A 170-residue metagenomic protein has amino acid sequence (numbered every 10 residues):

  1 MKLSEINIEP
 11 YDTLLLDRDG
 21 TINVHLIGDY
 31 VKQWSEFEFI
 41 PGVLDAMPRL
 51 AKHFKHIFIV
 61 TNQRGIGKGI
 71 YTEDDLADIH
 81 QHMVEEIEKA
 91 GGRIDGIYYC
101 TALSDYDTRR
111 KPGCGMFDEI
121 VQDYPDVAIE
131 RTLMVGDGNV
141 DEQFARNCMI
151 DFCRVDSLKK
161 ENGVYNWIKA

Functional and structural regions predicted by a protein language model:
M1-F58: Active-site neighborhood of HAD-like aspartate-dependent phosphohydrolases
M1-P10, L14, D74, Q81-D95 (+2 more regions): Asp-based, Mg2+/Mn2+-dependent phosphohydrolase catalytic module
D19-P41, I66-D75, A90, A102 (+1 more regions): Metal-dependent phosphoesterase signature
V24-I27, N62-R64, G96, I120-Q122: A short alpha-helix capping/helix-coil boundary motif
S35-E36, I59, G92, E161: Sparse recognition of residues in long alpha-helices and their boundaries
V43, M47-M83, G96-D105: Substrate-recognition element of Asp-dependent hydrolases with the DxDx(T/V) motif
